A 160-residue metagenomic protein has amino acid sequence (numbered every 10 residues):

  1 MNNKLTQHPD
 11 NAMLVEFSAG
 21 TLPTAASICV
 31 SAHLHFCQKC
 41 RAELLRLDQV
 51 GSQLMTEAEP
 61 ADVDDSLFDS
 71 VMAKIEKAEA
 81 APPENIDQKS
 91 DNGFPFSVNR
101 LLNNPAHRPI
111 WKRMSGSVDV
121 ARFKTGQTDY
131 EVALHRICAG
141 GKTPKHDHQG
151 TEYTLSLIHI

Functional and structural regions predicted by a protein language model:
M1-R41, Q53-E57: Short, amphipathic alpha-helical interaction patch
L44-S52: Iron-sulfur (Fe-S) cluster-binding segments and ferredoxin-like electron-carrier domains, especially [2Fe-2S]
G51-A73, A81-I86: A short, acidic loop/turn at secondary-structure junctions
E79-Q127: A short, N-terminal "cap"/entry segment at the start of jelly-roll beta-barrel domains of the cupin/DSBH fold
V120-R122, V132-R136, Y153: Conserved hydrophobic/aromatic beta-strand scaffold that supports enzyme active sites
A133-H148: Conserved short histidine dyad/triad with adjacent acidic residue
H159-I160: Conserved small/polar residues in nucleotide/adenosyl-binding loops
